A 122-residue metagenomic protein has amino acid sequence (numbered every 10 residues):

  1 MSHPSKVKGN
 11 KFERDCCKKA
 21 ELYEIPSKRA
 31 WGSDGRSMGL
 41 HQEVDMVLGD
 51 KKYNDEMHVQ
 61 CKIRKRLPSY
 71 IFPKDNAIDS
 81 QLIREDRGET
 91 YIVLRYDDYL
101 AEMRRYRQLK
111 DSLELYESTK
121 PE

Functional and structural regions predicted by a protein language model:
M1-E122: Catalytic phosphate/metal-binding cores of nucleic-acid and nucleotide-processing enzymes, i.e., regions that mediate
